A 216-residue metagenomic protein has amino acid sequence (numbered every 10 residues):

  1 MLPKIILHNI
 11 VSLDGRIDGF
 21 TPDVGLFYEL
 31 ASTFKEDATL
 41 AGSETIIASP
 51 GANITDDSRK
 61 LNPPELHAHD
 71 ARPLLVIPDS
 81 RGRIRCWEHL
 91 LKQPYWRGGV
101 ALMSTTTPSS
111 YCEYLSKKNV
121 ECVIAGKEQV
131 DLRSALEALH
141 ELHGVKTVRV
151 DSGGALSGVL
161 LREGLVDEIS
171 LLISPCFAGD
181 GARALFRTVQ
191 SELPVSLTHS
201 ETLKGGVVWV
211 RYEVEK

Functional and structural regions predicted by a protein language model:
M1-K216: Enzymes that bind and transform nitrogen-containing heteroaromatic metabolites
